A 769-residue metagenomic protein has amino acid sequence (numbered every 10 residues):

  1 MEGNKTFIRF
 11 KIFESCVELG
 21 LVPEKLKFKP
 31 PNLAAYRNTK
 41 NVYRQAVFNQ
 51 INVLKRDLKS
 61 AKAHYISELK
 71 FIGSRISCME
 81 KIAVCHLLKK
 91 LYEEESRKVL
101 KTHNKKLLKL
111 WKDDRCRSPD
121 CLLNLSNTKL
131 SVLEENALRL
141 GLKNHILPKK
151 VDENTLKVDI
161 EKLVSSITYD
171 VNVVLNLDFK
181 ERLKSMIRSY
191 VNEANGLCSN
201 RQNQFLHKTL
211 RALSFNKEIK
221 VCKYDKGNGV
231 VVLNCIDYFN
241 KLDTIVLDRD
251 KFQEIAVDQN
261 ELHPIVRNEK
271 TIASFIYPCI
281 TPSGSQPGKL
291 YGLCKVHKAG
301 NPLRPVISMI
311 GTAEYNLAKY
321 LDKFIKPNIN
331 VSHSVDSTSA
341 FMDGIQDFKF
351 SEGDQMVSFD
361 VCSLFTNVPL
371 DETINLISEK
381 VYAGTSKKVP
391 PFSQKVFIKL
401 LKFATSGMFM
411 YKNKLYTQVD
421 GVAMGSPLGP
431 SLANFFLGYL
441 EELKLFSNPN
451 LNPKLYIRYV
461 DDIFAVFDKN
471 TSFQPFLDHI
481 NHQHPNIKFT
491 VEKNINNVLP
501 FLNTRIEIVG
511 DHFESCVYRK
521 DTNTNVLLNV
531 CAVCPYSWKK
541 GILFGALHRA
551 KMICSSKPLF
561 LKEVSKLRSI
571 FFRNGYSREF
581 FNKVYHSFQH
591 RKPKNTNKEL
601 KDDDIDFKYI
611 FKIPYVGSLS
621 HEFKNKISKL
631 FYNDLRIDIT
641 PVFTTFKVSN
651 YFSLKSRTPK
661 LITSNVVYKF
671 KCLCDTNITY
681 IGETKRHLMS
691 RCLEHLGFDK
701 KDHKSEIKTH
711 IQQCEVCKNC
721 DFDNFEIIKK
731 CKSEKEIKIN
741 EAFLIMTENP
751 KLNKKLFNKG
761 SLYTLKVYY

Functional and structural regions predicted by a protein language model:
M1-Y769: Charged structural interfaces that engage phosphate-rich ligands and support phosphoryl-transfer chemistry
